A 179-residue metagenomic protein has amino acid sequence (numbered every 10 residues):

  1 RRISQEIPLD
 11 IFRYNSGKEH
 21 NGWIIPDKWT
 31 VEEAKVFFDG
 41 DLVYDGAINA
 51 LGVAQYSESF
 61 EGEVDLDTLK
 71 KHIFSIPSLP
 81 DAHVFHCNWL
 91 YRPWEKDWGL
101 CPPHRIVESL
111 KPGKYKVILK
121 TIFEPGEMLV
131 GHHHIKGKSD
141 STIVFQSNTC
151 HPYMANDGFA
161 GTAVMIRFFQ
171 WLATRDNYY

Functional and structural regions predicted by a protein language model:
R1-Y179: N-terminal hydrophobic/helix-forming segments and targeting peptides
